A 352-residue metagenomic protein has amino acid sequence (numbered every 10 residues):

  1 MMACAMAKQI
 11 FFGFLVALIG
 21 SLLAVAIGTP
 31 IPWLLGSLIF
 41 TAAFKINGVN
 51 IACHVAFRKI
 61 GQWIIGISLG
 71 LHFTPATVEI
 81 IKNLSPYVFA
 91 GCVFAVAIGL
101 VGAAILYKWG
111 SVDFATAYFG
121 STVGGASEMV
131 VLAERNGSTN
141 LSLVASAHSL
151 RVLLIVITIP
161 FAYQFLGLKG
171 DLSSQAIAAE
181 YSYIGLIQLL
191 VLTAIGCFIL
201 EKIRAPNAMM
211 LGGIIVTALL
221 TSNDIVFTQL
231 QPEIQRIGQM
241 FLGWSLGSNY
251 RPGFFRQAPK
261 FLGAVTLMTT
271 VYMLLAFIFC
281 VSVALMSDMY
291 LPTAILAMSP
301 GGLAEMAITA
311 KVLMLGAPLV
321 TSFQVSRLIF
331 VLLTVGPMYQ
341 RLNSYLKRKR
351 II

Functional and structural regions predicted by a protein language model:
M2-F57, G61-T77, G185-F254, L274-V281: Structural signature of multi-pass alpha-helical membrane transport proteins
N50-C53, L71-L84, L100-A115, V281 (+1 more regions): Transmembrane alpha-helix boundary signature
H54-G66, S85-A90, V112-T122, A145-L150 (+3 more regions): Cytoplasmic-side transmembrane-helix entry/capping segments in multi-pass membrane proteins
P75-N83, F165-Y181, N223-P232, R256 (+2 more regions): Membrane-interface helix termini and inter-helical loops of multi-pass transporters
V101-V112, I155-D171, F198, K202-I203 (+2 more regions): Juxtamembrane and boundary regions of transmembrane helices in multi-pass small-molecule transporters and channels
W109-L150, Y290-F323: Alpha-helical membrane segments and immediately flanking helix-loop junctions that form or couple to the substrate/ion
G124-M129, V144-Q164, L275, L303 (+1 more regions): Membrane-embedded alpha-helical segments of transport systems, primarily multispan ion/solute transporters
L275-I352: C-terminal transmembrane helix pair
